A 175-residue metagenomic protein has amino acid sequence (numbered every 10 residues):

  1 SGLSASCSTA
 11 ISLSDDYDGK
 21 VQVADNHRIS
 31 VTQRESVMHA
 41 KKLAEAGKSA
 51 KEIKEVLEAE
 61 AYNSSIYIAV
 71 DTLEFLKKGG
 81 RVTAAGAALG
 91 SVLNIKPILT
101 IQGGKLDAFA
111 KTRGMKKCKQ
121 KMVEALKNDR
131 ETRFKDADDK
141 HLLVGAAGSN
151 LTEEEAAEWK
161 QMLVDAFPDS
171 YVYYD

Functional and structural regions predicted by a protein language model:
G2, S6-Q22, R28-M38, K42-D175: Mixed-charge interfacial surface used for oligomerization/domain docking and macromolecular partner engagement
